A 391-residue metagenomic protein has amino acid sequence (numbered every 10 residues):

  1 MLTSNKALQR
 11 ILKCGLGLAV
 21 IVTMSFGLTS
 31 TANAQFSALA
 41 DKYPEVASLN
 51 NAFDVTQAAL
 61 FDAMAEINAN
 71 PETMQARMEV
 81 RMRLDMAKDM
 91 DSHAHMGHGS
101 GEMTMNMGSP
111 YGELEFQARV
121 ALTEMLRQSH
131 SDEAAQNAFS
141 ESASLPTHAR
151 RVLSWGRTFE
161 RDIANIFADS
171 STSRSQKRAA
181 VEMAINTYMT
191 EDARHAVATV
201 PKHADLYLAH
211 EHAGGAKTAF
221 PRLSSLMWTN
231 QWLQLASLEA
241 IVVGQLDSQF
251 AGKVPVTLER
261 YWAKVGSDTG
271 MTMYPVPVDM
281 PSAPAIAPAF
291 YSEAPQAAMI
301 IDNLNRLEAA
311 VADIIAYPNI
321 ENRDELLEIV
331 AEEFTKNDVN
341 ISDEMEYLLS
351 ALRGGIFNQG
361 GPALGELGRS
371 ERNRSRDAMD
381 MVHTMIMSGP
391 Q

Functional and structural regions predicted by a protein language model:
L2-L18: Bacterial N-terminal signal peptides that target proteins for export
G15-G27: Bacterial N-terminal signal peptides
L28-A34: Sec/Tat signal peptide C-region and signal peptidase I cleavage site
A34-Q391: Polar/charged low-complexity regulatory segments
